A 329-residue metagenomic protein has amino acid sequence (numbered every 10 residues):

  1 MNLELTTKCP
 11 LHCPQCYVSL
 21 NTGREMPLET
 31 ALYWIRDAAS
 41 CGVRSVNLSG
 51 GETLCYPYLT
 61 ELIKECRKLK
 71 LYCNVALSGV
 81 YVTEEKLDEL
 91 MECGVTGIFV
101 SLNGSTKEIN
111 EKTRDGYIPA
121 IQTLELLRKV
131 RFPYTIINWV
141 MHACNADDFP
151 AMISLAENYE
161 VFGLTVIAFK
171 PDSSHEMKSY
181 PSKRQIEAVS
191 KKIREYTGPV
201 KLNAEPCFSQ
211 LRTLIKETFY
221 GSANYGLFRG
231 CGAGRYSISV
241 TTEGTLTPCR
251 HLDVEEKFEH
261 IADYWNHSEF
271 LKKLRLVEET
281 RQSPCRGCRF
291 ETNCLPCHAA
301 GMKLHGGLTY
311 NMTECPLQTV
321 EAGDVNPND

Functional and structural regions predicted by a protein language model:
M1-T96: Conserved alpha-helical substructure of the radical SAM core
E4-H12, G234, C285-C294: Cysteine-centered iron-sulfur cluster-binding motifs in ferredoxin-type domains/subunits of redox enzymes
H12, G42-V43, G94, R131 (+3 more regions): Short loop/turn motifs at secondary-structure junctions
S19, S49, S101, I167 (+1 more regions): Conserved residues at the C-terminal ends of beta-strands
M26, D88, E92-G97, S101-T247 (+1 more regions): Radical SAM enzyme [4Fe-4S]-AdoMet core and its adjacent flexible, acidic and glycine-rich loops/tails across
G51, N103, F169, N293 (+1 more regions): Flexible loop residues that form catalytic and substrate-binding hotspots at small-molecule/glycan-binding clefts
L246, R250-D329: Flexible mid-to-C-terminal extensions adjoining Fe-S/redox cofactors in radical SAM and related proteins
